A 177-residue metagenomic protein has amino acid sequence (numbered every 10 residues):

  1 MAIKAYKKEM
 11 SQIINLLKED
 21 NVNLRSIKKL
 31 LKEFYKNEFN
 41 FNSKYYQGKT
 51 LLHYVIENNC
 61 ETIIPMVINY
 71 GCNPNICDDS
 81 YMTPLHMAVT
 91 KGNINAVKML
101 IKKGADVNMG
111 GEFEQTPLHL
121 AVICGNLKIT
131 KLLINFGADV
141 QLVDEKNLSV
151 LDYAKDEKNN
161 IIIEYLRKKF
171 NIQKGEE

Functional and structural regions predicted by a protein language model:
M1-N58, P65, N69, K174-E177: Intrinsically disordered, low-complexity regulatory segments in ankyrin-centric signaling systems
K18-N23, Y54-C60, M87-N93, L120-N126 (+1 more regions): Ankyrin repeat A-helix N-terminal signature
N23-E33, C60-I68, N93-I101, N126-I134 (+1 more regions): Ankyrin repeat structural motif
V140-Q173: Leucine-rich solenoid repeat scaffolds
